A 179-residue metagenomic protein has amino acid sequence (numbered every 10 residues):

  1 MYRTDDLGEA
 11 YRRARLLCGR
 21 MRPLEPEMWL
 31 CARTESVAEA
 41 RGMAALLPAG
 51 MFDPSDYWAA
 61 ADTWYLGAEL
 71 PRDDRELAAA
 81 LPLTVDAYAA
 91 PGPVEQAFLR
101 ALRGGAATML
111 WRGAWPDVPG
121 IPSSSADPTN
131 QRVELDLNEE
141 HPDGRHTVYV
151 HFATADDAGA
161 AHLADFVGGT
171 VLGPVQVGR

Functional and structural regions predicted by a protein language model:
M1-R179: Structured alpha/beta or helical-core interaction and ligand-binding surfaces enriched in interleaved
